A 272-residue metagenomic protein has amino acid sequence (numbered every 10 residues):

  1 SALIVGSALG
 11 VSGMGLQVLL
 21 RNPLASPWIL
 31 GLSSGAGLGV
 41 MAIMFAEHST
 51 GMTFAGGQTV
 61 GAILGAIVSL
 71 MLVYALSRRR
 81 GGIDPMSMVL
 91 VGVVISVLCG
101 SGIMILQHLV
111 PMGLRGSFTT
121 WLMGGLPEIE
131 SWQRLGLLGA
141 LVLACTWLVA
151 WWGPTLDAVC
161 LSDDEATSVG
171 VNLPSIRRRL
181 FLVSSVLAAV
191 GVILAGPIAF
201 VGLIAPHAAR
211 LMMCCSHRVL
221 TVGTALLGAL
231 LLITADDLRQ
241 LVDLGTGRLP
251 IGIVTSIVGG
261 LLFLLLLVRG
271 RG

Functional and structural regions predicted by a protein language model:
S1-G272: Alpha-helical transmembrane segments in inner-membrane proteins
